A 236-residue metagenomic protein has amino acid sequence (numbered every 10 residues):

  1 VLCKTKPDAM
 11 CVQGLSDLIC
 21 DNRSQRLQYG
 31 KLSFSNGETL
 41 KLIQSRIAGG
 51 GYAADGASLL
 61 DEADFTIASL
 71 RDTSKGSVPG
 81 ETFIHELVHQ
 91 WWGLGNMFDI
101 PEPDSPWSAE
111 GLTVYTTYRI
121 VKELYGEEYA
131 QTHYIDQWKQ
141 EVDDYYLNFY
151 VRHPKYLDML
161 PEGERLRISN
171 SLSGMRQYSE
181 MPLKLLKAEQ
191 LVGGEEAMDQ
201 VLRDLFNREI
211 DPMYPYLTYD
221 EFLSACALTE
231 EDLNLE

Functional and structural regions predicted by a protein language model:
V1-P106, L112, T116: Juxtacatalytic substrate-recognition/specificity segment
T5, M10, R165-R167, S173-E236: Amphipathic alpha-helical substructures
M10, G14, L18, S24 (+10 more regions): Extracytoplasmic/secreted proteins, especially bacterial periplasmic and envelope-associated proteins
R23-S33, Q90-G95, D99, Y115-E128 (+7 more regions): A generic secondary-structure signal for well-formed alpha-helical elements
Q28-K31, S45-A53, L147-H153, M181 (+1 more regions): Glycine-rich, acidic and aromatic/proline-enriched surface loops and short helix-turn segments that act as binding
S35-L40, I100-P101, P106-A109, Y125-H133 (+1 more regions): Short, well-structured active-site flanking segments
I43-S45, A68, T73-V78, D99 (+2 more regions): Active-site-adjacent structural elements in folded domains
W107-L183, L191, P212: Acidic/His/Gly-enriched intrinsically disordered linker/tail segments that often contain short helix/coil "MoRF-like"
